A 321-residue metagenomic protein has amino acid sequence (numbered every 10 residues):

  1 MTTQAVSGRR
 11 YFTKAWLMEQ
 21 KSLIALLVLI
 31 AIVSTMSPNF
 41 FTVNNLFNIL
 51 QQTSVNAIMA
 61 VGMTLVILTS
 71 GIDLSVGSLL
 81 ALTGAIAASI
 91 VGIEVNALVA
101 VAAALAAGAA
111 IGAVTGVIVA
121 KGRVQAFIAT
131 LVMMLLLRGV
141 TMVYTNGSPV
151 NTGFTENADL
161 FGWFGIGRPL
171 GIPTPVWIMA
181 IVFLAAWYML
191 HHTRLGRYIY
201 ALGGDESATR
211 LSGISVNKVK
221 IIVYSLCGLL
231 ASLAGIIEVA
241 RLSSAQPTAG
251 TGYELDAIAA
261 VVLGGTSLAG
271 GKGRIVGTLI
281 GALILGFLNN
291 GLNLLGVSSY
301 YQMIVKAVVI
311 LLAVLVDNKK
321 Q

Functional and structural regions predicted by a protein language model:
M1-A60, E94-V99, I172, I214: Membrane-interfacial amphipathic/re-entrant helices at transmembrane-helix boundaries
A31-I93, I118-V124, G265-I275, V308 (+1 more regions): Single transmembrane alpha-helix segments in multi-pass membrane proteins
T53-G62, S78, L82, A110-A113 (+5 more regions): Hydrophobic alpha-helical segments embedded in the membrane of multi-pass proteins
V95-M134, I280-G281: Alpha-helical transmembrane segments within multi-pass membrane transporters and channels
A126-T193, V219-I222, R241-G250: Transmembrane helix-bundle core of multi-pass membrane transporters and related energy-transducing complexes
I128, R210, S215-V239, T251: Transmembrane alpha-helices
L184-S225: Membrane-helix/interface signature in polytopic inner-membrane proteins
S225, A231, R241-A307: Transmembrane alpha-helical segments in multi-pass inner-membrane proteins
